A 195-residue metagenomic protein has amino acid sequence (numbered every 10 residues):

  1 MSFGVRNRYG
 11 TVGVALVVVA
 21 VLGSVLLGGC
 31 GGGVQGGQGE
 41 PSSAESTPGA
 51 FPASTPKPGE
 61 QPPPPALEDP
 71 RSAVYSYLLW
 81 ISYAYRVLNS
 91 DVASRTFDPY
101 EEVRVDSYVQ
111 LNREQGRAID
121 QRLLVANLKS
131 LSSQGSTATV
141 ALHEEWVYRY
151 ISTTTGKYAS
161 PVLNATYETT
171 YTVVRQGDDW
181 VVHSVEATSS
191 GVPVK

Functional and structural regions predicted by a protein language model:
M1-P58, K195: Amphipathic, hydrophobic N-terminal targeting peptides for secretion and organelle import
V5-N7, T137-K195: Exposed beta-sheet edge and beta->alpha loop/turn motif
Y9, G13, L123-A126, E168: Short beta-strand-initiation
A20, S133-G135, T166: Short, solvent-exposed coil/turn segments
A20-V25, A73, V140, W180: Hydrophobic alpha-helical membrane segments, chiefly transmembrane helices and signal peptide h-regions, characterized
F51-Q121: Core segments of small alpha/beta cavity-forming domains
A118-L123, L163-T166: Short coil-to-beta-strand transition motifs
A126-S133: Short amphipathic beta-strand and strand-loop transition segments with alternating hydrophobic
